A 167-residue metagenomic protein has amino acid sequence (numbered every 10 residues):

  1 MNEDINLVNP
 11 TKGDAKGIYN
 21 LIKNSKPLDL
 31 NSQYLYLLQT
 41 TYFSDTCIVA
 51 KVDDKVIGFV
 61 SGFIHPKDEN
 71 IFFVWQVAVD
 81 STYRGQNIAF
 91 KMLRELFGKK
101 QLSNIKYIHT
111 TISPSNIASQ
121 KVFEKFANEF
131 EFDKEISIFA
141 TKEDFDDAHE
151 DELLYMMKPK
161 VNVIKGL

Functional and structural regions predicted by a protein language model:
D4-I18: A short beta-loop-alpha structural element at the N-terminal edge of CoA-dependent acyl/N-acetyltransferase catalytic
N20-I71, W75, D80: Acetyl-CoA-dependent GNAT
Q76-R84, I112-S113: A short, internal acetyl-CoA/4′-phosphopantetheine-binding micro-motif in the GNAT/acyltransferase core
V79, G85-G98, K121: Conserved acetyl-CoA-binding loop-helix of GNAT-fold acetyltransferases
K100-P114: Conserved GNAT acetyl-CoA-binding A-motif
T111-N116, K142-F145: Short histidine/acidic/glycine/proline-rich micro-motifs that form metal- and phosphate-coordinating active-site loops
P114-I136: Conserved active-site alpha-helix within GNAT-family acetyltransferase domains
I136-L167: C-terminal "cap" of GNAT-fold acetyltransferases
